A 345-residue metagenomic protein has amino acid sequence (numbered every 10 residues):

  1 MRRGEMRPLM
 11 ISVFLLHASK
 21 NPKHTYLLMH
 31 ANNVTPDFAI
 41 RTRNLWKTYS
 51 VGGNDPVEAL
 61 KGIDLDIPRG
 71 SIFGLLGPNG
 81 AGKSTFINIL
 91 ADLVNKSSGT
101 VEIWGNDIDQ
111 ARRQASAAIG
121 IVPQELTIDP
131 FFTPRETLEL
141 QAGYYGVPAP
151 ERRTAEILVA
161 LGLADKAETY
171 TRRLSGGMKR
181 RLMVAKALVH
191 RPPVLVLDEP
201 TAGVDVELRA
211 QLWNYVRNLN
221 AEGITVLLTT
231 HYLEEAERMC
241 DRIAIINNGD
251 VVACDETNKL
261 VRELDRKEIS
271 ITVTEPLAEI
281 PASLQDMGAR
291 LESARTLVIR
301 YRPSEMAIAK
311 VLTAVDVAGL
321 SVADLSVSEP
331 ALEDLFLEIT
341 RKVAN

Functional and structural regions predicted by a protein language model:
P78-G82: Walker A (P-loop) phosphate-binding loop of ABC-type ATPase nucleotide-binding domains
G99-D107, Q114-A115: Conserved ABC transporter NBD signature motif
E139, G143-K166: Conserved ABC ATPase "signature" region
V189-P193: A short, proline-enriched helix->beta-strand linker immediately N-terminal to the Walker B motif in ABC-type P-loop
L195-D198: Catalytic Walker B motif of ABC-type/P-loop ATPase nucleotide-binding domains
W213-R302: ABC transporter nucleotide-binding domain
